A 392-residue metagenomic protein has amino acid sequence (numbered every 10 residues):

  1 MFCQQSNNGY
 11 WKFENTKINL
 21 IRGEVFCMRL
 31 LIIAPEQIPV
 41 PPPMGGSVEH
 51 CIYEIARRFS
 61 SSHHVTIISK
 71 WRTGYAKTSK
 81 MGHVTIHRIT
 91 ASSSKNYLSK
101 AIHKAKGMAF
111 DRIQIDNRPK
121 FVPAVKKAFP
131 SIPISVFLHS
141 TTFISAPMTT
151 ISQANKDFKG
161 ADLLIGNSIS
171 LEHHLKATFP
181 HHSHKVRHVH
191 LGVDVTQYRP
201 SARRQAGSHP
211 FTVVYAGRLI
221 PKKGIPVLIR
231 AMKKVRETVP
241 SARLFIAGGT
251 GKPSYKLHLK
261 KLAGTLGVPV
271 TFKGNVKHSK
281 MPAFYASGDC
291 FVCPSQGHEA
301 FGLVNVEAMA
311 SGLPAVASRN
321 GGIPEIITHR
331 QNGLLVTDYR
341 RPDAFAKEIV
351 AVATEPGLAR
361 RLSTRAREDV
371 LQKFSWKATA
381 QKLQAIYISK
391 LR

Functional and structural regions predicted by a protein language model:
L31, I165, A206-K223, I229-M232 (+1 more regions): Conserved donor-binding/catalytic core segment of Leloir-type glycosyltransferases
S170, G192: Carbohydrate-associated surface elements
R243-L257: Glycosyltransferase donor-sugar binding loop
K256-V276: Nucleotide-activated donor-binding/catalytic signature segment of Leloir-type glycosyltransferases, i.e., the conserved
N275-V276, F284-G288: Short alpha-helical donor nucleotide-sugar binding micro-motif in glycosyltransferases
A286-A300, L313: Acidic donor-binding loop of glycosyltransferase active sites
P324-V350, G357-L358: Change "using UDP/GDP/dTDP sugars" to "using nucleotide sugars
A344, A351, L358-K373, K382: A short, well-ordered alpha-helix in the C-terminal region of glycosyltransferases
